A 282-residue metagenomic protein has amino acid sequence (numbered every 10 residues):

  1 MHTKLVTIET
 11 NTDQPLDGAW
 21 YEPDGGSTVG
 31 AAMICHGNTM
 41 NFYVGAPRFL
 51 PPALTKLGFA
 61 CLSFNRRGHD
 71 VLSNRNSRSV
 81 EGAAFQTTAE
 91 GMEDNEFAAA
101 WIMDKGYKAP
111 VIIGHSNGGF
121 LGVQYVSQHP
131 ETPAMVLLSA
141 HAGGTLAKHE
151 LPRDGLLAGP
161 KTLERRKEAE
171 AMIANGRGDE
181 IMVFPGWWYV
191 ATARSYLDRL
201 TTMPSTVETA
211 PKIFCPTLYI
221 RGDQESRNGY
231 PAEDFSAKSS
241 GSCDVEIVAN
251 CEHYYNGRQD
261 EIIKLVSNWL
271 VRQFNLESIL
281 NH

Functional and structural regions predicted by a protein language model:
M1-G25: N-terminal cap/lid segment of alpha/beta-hydrolase-fold proteins
T39-P51, Y230-P231: The serine-hydrolase catalytic nucleophile loop
P51-S77: Conserved alpha/beta-hydrolase
G82-D104: Alpha/beta-hydrolase active-site loop
V136-L146: Active-site nucleophile loop of the alpha/beta-hydrolase fold
I213, Y219-R221: Short beta-strand/loop motif that positions the catalytic acidic residue of the alpha/beta-hydrolase fold
D223-V245, N250-C251: Conserved loop-alpha-helix segment in the C-terminal half of the alpha/beta-hydrolase fold that carries the catalytic
C251-I262: Catalytic histidine-centered segment of alpha/beta-hydrolase-like enzymes
